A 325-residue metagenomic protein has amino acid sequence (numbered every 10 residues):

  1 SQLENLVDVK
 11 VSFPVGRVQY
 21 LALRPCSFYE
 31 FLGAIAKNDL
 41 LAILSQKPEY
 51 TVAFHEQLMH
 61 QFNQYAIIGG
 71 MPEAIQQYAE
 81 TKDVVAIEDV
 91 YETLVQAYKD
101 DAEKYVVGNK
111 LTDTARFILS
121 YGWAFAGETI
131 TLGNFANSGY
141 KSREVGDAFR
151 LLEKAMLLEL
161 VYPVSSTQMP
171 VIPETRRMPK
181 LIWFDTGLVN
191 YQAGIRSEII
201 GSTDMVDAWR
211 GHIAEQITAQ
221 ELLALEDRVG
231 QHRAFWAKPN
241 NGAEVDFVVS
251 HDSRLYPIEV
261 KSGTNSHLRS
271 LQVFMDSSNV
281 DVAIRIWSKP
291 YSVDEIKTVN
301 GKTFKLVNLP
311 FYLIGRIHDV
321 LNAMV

Functional and structural regions predicted by a protein language model:
Q2-N5, P25-Y29, S165, L188-V189 (+2 more regions): Conserved nucleotide-binding/hydrolysis micro-motifs of P-loop NTPases
E4-V9, Y29-G33, H267-L268, S292-K297: Switch/connector loops and helix/strand junctions flanking conserved nucleotide-binding motifs in nucleotide-processing
V7-A124: Interdomain motor-coupling "hinge/lid" segment immediately C-terminal to the ATP-binding subdomain of NTP-driven enzymes
Q19-L21, I182, I258, V282-I286: Hydrophobic/aromatic beta-strand patches that form the interior of the parallel beta-sheet core in alpha/beta enzyme
Q76-V249: Accessory nucleic acid-recognition modules appended to NTPase machines
T218, L222, V245-T264, A283: Conserved catalytic cores of phosphodiester-cleaving nucleases, focusing on short active-site segments
S262-K305: Catalytic cores of nucleic-acid endonucleases
Y291-V325: Domain-level recognition of nuclease-like catalytic cores that cleave nucleotide substrates
